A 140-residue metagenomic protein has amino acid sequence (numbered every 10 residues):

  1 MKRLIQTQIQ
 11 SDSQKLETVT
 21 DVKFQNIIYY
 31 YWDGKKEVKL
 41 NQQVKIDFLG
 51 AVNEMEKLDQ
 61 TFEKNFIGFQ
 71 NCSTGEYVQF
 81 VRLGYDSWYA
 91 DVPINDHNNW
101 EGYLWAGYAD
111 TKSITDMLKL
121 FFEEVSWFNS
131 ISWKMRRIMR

Functional and structural regions predicted by a protein language model:
M1-R140: Acidic, proline/glycine-rich low-complexity IDRs
